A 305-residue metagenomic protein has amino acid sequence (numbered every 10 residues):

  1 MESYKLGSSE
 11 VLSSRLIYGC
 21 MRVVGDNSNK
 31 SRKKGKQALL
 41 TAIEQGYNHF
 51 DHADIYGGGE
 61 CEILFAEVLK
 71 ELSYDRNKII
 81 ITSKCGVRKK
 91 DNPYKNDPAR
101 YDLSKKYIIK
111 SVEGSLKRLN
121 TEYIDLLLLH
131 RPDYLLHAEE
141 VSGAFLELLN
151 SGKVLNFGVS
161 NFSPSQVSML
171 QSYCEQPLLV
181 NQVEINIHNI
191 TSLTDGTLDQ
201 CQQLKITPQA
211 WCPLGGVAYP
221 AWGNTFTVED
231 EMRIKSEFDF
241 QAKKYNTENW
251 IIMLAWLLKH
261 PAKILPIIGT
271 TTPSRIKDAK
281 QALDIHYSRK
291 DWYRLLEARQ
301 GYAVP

Functional and structural regions predicted by a protein language model:
M1-I79, V304: N-terminal binding-site loop/beta-alpha segment at the start of enzyme catalytic domains that lines or forms
S3, P132-P305: Beta/alpha (TIM)-barrel catalytic core signal, keyed to glycine-rich beta->alpha loops juxtaposed to Asp/Glu that bind
S8-E10, V68-R76, L116-N120, L149 (+2 more regions): Acidic (Asp/Glu)-rich catalytic clusters
Y18-C20, H52, L126-L129, V159 (+2 more regions): Conserved beta-strand positions
N29-A42, L103-R118, V167-S168: Short, acidic/polar
L72, R76-Y101: Structural motif corresponding to the early beta-alpha repeats
L116-L135: Active-site groove signature of glycoside hydrolases
